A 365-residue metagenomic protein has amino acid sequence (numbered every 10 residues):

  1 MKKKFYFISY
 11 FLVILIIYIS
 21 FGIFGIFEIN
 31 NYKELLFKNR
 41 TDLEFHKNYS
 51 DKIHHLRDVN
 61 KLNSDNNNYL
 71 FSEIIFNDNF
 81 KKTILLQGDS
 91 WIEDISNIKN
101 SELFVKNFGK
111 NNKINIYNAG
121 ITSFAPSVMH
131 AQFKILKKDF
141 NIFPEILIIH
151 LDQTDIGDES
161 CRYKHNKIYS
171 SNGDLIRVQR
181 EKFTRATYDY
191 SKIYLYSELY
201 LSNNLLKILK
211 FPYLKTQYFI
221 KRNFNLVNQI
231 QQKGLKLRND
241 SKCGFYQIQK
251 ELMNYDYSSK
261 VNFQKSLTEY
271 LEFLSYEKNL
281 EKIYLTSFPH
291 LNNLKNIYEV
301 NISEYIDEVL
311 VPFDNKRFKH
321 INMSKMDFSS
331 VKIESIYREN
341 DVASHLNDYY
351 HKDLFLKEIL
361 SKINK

Functional and structural regions predicted by a protein language model:
M1-K4: Positively charged n-region of N-terminal signal peptides that target proteins for export
Y6-I23: Hydrophobic membrane-insertion alpha-helices, especially the h-region of bacterial N-terminal signal peptides
F7-S9, R338-K365: Histidine-centered active-site loop/cap adjacent to the catalytic His in serine esterases/O-acetyl transfer systems
Y18-G22, E281-F288, S303-I336, L354-K365: Extracellular serine-dependent O-acyl
I26-K110, D327-S330, Y337-D341: Membrane/wall-proximal cationic-aromatic binding patches
N68-E159: Membrane-embedded segments
P126, H130, K260-Q264, T268 (+1 more regions): Short, amphipathic alpha-helical "lid/cap" segments that border enzyme active or binding sites
T154-F273, L280-D307, M326-V331: Serine-dependent acyl-ester chemistry module
